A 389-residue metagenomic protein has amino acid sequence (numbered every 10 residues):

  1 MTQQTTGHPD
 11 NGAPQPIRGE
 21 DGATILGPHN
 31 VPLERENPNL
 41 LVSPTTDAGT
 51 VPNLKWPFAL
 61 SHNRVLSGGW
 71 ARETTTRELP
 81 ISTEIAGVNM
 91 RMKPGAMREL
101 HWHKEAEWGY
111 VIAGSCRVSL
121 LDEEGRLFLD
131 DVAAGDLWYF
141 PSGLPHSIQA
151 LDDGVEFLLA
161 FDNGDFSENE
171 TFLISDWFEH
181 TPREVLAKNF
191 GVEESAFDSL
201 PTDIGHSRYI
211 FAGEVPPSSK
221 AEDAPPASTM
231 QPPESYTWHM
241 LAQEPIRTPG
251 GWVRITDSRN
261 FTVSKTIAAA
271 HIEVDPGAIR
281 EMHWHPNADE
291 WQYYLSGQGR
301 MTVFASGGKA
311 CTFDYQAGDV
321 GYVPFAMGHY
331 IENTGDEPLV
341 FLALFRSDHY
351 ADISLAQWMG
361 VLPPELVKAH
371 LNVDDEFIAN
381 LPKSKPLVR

Functional and structural regions predicted by a protein language model:
T2-A86, E99, A187-H271, D275 (+2 more regions): A short, N-terminal "cap"/entry segment at the start of jelly-roll beta-barrel domains of the cupin/DSBH fold
T74-T76, P94-M97, A134, G143-H146 (+4 more regions): Eukaryotic intrinsically disordered and solvent-exposed regulatory patches
M92, W108, D122-G143, V274 (+2 more regions): Short acidic-glycine-tyrosine-enriched beta hairpin
P94-M97, W102-E123, P276-I279, H285-G307: Glycine- and acidic-residue-biased ligand/ion/polar-headgroup-sensing regions
R98-L100, V118-L120, F128-D130, W138-F140 (+6 more regions): Short beta-strand His + acidic residue motifs that chelate non-heme Fe in jelly-roll/DSBH and cupin folds
E105, A113, W138, I148-L151 (+4 more regions): Beta-strand-enriched cores of mature, soluble protein domains
A133-A134, Y139-E168, D289, Q316-A317 (+1 more regions): Ligand-binding loop in jelly-roll beta-barrel domains
E156-T202, E337-A379: A contiguous, mid-protein "functional segment" used to position or interact with cofactors/ions or partner subunits
